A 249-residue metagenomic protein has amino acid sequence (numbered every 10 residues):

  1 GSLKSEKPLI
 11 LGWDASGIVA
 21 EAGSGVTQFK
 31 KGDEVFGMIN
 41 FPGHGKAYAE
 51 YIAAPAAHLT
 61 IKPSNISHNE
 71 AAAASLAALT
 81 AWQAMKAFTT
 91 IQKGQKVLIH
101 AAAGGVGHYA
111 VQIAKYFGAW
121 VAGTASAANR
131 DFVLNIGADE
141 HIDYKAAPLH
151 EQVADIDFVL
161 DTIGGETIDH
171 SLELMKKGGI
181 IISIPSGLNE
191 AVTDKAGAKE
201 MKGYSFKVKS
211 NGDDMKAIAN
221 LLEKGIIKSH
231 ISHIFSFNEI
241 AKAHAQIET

Functional and structural regions predicted by a protein language model:
G1-F41: Glycine-rich beta-strand-centered segment in the early N-terminal region that forms part of a ligand/cofactor-binding
A20, A122-T124, I182: Conserved beta-strand positions in the Rossmann-like core of class I SAM-dependent methyltransferases
Q28, M38-A101: NAD(P)H dinucleotide-binding glycine-rich loop of Rossmann-like/cofactor-binding domains, especially the beta1-alpha1
F36, I142, D157-L160, I182: N-terminal Rossmann-like NAD(P) cofactor-binding module of classical short-chain dehydrogenase/reductase
H44, E166-H230: Glycine-rich phosphate-binding loop and adjacent beta-alpha segment of Rossmann(oid) nucleotide-cofactor-binding
A72-D143: Mid-domain Rossmann-like dinucleotide-binding core that forms the NAD(H)/NADP(H) cofactor-binding site
H150-F158: A short acidic, Gly/Pro-enriched loop at the edge of an enzyme's catalytic core that lines a small-molecule cofactor
I226-H233, H244-T249: C-terminal capping/lid region of NAD(P)-dependent oxidoreductase domains
